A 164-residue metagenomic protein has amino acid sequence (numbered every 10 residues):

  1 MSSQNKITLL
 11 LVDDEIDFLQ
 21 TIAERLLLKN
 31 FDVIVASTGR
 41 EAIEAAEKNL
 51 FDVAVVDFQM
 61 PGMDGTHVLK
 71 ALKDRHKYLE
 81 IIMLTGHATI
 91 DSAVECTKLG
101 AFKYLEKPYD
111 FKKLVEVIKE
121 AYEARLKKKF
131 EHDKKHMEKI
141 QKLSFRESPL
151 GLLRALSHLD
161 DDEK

Functional and structural regions predicted by a protein language model:
I7, S37-E41, D64-H67: Acidic catalytic/metal-coordinating carboxylates
D13, D57: Active-site residues of response regulator receiver
I16-I34: Two-component/phosphorelay signaling modules centered on CheY-like receiver
E44, T66-Y78: Short amphipathic alpha-helix used as the core "switch/output" element in two-component signaling
M60: Receiver (REC) domain active-site loop signature in two-component systems and cognate sites in sensor histidine kinases
Y109-I118: C-terminal output helix
E123, D133-K164: C-terminal output/effector regions of signal-responsive regulators
